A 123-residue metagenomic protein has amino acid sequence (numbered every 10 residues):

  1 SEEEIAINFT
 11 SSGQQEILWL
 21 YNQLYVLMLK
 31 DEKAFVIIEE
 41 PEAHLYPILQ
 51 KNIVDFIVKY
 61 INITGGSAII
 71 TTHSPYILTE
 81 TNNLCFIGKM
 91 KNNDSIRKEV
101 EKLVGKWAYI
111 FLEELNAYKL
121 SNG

Functional and structural regions predicted by a protein language model:
E2-G123: Switch/communication elements of ASCE P-loop NTPase nucleotide-binding domains
